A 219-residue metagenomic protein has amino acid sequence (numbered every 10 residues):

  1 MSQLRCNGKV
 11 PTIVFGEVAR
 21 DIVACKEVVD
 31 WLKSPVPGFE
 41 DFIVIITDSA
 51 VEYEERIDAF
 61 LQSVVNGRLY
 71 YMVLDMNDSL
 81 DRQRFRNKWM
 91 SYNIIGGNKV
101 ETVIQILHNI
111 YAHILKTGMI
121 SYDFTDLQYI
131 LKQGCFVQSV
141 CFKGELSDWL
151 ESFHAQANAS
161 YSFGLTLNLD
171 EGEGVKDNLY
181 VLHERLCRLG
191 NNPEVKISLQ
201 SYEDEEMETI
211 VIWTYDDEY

Functional and structural regions predicted by a protein language model:
M1-Y219: Tubulin/FtsZ superfamily GTPase core signature
